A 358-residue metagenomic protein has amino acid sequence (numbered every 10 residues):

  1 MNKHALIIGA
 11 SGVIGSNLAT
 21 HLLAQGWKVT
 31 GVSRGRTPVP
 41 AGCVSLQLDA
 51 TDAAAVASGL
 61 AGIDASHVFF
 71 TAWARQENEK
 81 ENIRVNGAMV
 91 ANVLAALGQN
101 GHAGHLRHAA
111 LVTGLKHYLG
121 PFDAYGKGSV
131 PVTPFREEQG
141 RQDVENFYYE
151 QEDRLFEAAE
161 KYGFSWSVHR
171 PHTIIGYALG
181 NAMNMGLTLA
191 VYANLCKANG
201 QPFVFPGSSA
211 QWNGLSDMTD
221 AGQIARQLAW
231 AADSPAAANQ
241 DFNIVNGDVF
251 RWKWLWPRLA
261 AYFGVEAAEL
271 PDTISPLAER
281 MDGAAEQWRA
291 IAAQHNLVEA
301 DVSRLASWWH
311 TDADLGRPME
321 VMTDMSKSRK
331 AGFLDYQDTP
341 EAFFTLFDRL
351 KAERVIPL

Functional and structural regions predicted by a protein language model:
K3-Q25: N-terminal Rossmann NAD(P)H-binding glycine-rich loop of SDR-like oxidoreductase domains
T37-P40, V44-N92: NAD(P)H-binding glycine-rich loop region in Rossmannoid oxidoreductase-like domains and their noncatalytic homologs
V68, A88-F147: Conserved Rossmann-fold NAD(P)-dependent oxidoreductase catalytic core, especially the SDR/UDP-sugar
Y118-G120, D143, F164-K197, F205: Flexible, glycine-rich beta-alpha linker
Q139-H172: Active-site Tyr-X1-5-Lys
Y162, G176-Y192, G222, W230-F242 (+1 more regions): Glycine/proline-rich active-site loop of Rossmann-fold NAD(P)-dependent oxidoreductases
V191-T219: A conserved pocket-lining segment of Rossmann-fold NAD(P)-dependent short-chain dehydrogenase/reductase
I224-T311, G316, D324-S326, K330 (+2 more regions): Mid/C-terminal beta-alpha module of Rossmann-like enzyme folds, strongest in SDR-family dehydrogenases/epimerases
